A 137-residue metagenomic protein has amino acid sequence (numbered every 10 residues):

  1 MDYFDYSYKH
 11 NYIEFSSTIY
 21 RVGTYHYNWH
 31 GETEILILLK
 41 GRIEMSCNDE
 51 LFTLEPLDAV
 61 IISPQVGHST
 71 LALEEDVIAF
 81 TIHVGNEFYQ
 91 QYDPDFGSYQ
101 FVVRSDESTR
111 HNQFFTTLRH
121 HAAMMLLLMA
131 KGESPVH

Functional and structural regions predicted by a protein language model:
M1-P56, F96-F101: Generic protein-terminus/edge-of-domain signal
D2-S16, G67-K131: A hydrophobic/aromatic-rich effector-binding and dimerization subdomain of bacterial HTH-type transcriptional regulators
L36, V60, I82: Conserved GNAT-family N-acetyltransferase fold
L54-G67: Conserved metal-binding segment of the jelly-roll/cupin
G132-H137: Short, solvent-exposed positions on alpha-helices
